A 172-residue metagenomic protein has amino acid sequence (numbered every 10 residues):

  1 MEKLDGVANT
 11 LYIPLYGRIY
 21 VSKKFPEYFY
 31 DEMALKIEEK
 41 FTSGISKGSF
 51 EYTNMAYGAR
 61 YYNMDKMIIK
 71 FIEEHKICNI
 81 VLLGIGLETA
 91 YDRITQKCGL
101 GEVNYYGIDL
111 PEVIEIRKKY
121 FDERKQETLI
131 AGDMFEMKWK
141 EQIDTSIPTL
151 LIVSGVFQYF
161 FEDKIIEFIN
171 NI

Functional and structural regions predicted by a protein language model:
M1-V81, I85-G132, T145-S146: Rossmann-like AdoMet
L129, K138-K140, Y159-I172: A short, conserved alpha-helix within the catalytic core of class I
F135: Adenine-nucleotide cofactor-binding loop residues
L151-I152: A conserved beta-strand element that flanks and buttresses the S-adenosyl-L-methionine
V156: Hydrophobic adenine-recognition pocket in adenosine-nucleotide-binding enzymes
